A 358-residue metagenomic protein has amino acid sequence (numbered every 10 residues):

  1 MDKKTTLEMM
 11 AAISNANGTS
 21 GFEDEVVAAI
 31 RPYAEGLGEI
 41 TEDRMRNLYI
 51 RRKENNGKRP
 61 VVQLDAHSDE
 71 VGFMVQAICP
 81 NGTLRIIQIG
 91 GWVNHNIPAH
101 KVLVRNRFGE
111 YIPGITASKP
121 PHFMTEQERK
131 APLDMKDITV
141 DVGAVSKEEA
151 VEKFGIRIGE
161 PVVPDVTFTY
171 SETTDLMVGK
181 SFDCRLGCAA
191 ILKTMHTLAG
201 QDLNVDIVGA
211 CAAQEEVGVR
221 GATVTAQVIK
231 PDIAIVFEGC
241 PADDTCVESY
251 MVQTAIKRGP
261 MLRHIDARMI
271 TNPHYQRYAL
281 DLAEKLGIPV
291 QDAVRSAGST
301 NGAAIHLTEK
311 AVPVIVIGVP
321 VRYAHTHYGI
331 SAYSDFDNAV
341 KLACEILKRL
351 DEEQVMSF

Functional and structural regions predicted by a protein language model:
M1-F358: N-terminal hydrophobic/helix-forming segments and targeting peptides
